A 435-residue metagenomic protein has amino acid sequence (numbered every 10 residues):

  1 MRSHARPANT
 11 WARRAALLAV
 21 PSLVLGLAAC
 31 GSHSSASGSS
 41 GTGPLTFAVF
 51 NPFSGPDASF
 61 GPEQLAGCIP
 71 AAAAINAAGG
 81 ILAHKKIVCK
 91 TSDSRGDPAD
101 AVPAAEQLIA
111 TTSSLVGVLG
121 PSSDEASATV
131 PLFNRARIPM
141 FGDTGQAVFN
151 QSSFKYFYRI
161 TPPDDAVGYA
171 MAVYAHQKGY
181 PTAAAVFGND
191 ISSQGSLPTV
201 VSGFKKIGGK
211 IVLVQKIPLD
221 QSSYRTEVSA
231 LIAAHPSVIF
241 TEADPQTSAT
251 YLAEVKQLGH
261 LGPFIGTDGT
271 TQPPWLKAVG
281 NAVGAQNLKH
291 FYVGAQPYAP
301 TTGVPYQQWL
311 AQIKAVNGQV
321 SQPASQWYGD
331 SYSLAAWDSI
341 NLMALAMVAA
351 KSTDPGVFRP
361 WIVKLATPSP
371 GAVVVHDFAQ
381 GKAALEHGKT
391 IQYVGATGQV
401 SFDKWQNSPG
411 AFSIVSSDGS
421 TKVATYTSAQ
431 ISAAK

Functional and structural regions predicted by a protein language model:
R2-N9, R13-K435: Extracytosolic ligand-binding ectodomains
